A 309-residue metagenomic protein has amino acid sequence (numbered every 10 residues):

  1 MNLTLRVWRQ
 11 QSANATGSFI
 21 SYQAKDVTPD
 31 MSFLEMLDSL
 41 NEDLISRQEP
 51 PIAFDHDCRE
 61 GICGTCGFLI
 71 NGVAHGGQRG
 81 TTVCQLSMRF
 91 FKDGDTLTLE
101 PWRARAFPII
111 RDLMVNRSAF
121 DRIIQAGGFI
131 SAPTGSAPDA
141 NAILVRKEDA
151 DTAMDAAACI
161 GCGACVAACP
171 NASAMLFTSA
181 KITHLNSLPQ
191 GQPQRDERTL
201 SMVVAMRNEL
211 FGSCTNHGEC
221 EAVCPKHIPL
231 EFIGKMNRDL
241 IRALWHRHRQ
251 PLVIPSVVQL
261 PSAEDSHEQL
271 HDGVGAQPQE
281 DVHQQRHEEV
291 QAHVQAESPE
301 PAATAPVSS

Functional and structural regions predicted by a protein language model:
M1-S21: Eukaryote-biased recognition of intrinsically disordered, low-complexity regulatory segments
I20-M31: Short, contiguous acidic and Ser/Thr-rich linear segments
M31-P50, L97-P278, R286, V290-H293 (+1 more regions): Ferredoxin-type iron-sulfur electron-transfer modules in oxidoreductases and energy-metabolism complexes
A53-T65: Short, structured protein-protein interaction patches enriched in aromatics and acidic/basic residues, typified by
R59, T81-Q85, F90, H267 (+2 more regions): Extracytoplasmic entry segments of secretory-pathway proteins
I62, F68-I70, C220: Functionalized membrane-embedded alpha-helices
I70-G94, L99: Glycine-rich phosphate/adenylate-binding loop and adjacent beta-alpha elements of nucleotide- or dinucleotide-binding
